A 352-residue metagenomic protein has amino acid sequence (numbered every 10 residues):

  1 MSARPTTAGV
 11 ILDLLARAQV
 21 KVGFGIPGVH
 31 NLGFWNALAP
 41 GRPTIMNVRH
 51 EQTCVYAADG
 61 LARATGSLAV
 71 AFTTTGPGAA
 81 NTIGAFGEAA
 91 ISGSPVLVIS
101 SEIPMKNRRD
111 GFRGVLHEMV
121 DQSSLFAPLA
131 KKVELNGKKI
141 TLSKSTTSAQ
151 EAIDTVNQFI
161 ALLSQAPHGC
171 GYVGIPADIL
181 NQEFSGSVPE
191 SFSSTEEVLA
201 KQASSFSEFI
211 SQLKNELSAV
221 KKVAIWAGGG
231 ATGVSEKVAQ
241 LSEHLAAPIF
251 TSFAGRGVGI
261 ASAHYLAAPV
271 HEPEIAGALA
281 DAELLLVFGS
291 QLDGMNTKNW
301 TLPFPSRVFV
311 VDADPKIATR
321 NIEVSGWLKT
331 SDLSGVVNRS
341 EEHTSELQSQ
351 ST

Functional and structural regions predicted by a protein language model:
S2-E341: N-terminal alpha/beta PP-like core and its mobile active-site loop of ThDP/TPP-dependent enzymes
E342-T352: Single conserved hydrophobic/aromatic residue that forms the stacking wall/gate of nucleotide- or nucleobase-binding
